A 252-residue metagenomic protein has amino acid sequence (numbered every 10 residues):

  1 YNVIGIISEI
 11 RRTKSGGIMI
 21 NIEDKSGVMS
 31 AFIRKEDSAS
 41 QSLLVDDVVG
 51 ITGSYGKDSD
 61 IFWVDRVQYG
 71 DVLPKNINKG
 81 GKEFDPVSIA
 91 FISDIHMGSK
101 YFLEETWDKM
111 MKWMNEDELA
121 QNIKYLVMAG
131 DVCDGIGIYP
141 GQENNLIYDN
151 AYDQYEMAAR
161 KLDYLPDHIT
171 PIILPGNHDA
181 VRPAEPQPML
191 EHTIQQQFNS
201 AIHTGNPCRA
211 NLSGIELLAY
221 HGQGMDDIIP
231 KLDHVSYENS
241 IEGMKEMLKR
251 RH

Functional and structural regions predicted by a protein language model:
Y1-H252: Extended recognition/assembly regions associated with phosphoester-bond processing machinery
